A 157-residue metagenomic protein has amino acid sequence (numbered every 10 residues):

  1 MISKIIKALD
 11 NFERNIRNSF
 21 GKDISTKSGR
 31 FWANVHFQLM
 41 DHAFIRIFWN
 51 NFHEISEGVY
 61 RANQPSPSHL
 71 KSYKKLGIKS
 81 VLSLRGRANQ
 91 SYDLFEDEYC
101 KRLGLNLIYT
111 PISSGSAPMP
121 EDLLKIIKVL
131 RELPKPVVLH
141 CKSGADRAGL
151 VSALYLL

Functional and structural regions predicted by a protein language model:
M1-V137, V151-L157: Cys-dependent protein tyrosine phosphatase-like superfamily
C141: Short cysteine clusters
A148: Ser/Thr-glycine-rich phosphate-binding loops at phosphate-binding pockets of nucleotides, nucleotide cofactors
